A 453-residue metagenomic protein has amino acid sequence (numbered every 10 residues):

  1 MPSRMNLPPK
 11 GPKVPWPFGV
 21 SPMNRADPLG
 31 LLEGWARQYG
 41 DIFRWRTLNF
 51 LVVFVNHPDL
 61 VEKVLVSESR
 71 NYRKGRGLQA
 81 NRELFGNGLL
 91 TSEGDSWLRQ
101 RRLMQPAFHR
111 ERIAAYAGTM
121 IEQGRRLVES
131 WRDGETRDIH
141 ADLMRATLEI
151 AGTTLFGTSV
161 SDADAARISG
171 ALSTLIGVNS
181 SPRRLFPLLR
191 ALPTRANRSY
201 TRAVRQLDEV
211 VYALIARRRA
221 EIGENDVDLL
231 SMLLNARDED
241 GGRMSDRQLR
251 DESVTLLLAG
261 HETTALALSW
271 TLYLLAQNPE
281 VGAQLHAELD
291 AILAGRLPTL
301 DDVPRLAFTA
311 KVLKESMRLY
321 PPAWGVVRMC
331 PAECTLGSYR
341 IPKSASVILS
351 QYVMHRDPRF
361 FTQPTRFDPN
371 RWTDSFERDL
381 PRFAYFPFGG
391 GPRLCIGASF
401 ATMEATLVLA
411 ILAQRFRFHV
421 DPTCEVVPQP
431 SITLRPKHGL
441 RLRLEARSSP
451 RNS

Functional and structural regions predicted by a protein language model:
M1-P9, R73-Q79, S96, R112-L266 (+2 more regions): Cytochrome P450 heme-thiolate monooxygenase catalytic core
M1-R99, A114, G118-R126, V160 (+7 more regions): N-terminal membrane-proximal hinge/A-helix region immediately C-terminal to the signal-anchor transmembrane segment
R4, A36, G124, A141 (+5 more regions): Cytochrome P450 proximal C-terminal region
P8-V14, A117-I121, I168-T174, G223-S231 (+7 more regions): Cytochrome P450 I-helix active-site segment
V20-G40, E209, A213, R296-G337 (+1 more regions): Conserved cytochrome P450 K-helix E-x-x-R motif and the immediately C-terminal K′/meander segment
T263-E288, S399-R415: Cytochrome P450 catalytic-core helices
L349-E377: Conserved cytochrome P450 K-helix/beta-meander segment immediately N-terminal to the heme-binding cysteine loop
